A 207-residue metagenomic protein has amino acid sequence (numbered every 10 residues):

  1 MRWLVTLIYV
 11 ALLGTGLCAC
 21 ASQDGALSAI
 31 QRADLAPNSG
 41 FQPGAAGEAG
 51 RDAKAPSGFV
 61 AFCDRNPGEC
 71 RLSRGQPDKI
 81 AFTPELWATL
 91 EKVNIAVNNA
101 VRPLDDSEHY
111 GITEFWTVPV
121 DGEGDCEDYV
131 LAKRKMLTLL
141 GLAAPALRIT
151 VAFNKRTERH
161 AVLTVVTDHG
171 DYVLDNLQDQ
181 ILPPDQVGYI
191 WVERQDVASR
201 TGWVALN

Functional and structural regions predicted by a protein language model:
M1-L4: Positively charged n-region of N-terminal signal peptides that target proteins for export
L7-G16: Bacterial N-terminal signal peptides
C20-N207: A structural boundary/capping signal
